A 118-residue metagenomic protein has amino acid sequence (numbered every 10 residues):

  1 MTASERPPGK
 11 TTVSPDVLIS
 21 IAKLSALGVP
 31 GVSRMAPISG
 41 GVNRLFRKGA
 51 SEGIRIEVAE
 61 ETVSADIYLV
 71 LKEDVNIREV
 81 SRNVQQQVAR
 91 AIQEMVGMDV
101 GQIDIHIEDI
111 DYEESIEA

Functional and structural regions predicted by a protein language model:
T2-A3, P8-T11, V17-I21: Alpha-helical assembly-interface signal, strongest on the long, hydrophobic N-terminal helix that forms
S4-E5, G9, A65-L71: Short, hydrophobic beta-strand segments
K10, A26, V88: Residue-level signature of catalytic and energy-coupling elements of molecular machines, predominantly ATP/GTP-dependent
A22, A26-L27, I92: Hydrophobic C-terminal alpha-helix "anchor/cap" residues
A26-M35, M98: Short acidic amphipathic segments
M35-V70, I110-Y112: Short edge beta-strands and adjacent turn/loop segments
I77-V96, V100: Short, non-transmembrane amphipathic alpha-helical segments
G101-A118: Short, highly charged C-terminal tails/helix-capping segments
